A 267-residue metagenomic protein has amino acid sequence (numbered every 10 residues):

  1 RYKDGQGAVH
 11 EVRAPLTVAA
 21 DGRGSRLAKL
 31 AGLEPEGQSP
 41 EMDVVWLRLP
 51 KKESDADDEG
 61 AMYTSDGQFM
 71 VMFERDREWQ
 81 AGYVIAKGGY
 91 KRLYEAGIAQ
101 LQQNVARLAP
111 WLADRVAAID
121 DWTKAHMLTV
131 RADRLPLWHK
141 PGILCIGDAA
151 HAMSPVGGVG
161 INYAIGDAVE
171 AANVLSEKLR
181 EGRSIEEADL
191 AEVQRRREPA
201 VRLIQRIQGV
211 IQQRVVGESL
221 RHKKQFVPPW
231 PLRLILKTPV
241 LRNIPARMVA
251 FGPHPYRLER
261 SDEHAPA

Functional and structural regions predicted by a protein language model:
R1-H126, V130, R134, H139: Conserved FAD-binding catalytic core of PHBH/FMO-like flavoproteins
A20, G147-D148, G166: Active-site flanking residues adjacent to catalytic metal/cofactor-binding acidic residues
P50, A106-A109, V169-S176, R180: Short amphipathic alpha-helical signal-transduction/dimerization elements
F69, V130-L135, A150-N162, P199 (+1 more regions): Glycine-rich phosphate/pyrophosphate-binding beta-alpha loops
G88-L101, R134, M153-G160, A164 (+1 more regions): Active-site lid/adjacent beta-loop-alpha segment flanking the redox-cofactor pocket in flavoenzymes
L128-C145, R202-L203, L220: FAD-binding beta-loop-beta segment adjacent to the flavin cofactor pocket
N162-Y163, E170, L203: PLP-dependent aminotransferase class I/II
N173-A267: C-terminal helical "tail/cap" subdomain of flavin- and related membrane-associated enzymes
